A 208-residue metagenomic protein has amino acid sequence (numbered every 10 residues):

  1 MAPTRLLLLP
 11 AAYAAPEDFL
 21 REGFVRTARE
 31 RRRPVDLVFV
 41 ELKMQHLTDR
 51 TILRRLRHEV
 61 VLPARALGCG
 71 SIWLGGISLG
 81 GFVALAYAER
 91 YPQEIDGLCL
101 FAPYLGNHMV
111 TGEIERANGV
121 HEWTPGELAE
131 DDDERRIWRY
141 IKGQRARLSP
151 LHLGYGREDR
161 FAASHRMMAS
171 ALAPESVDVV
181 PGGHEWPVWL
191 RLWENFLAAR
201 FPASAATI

Functional and structural regions predicted by a protein language model:
M1-R32: Short, surface-exposed "cap/lid" segments of acyl-processing enzymes
L9-A12, F19, Q45-R50, E158-I208: C-terminal catalytic histidine-bearing segment of alpha/beta-hydrolase fold enzymes
A28-H46: Conserved alpha/beta-hydrolase
E41, F101-Y104, G154: Alpha/beta-hydrolase-fold catalytic nucleophile elbow
L47-A66: Alpha/beta-hydrolase active-site loop
G75-G80, A84: Gly/Ala-rich beta-loop-alpha elbow adjacent to hydrolase catalytic centers
A86-E130, V179, W189-L190: Hydrolase active-site cap/lid region
V120-A173: The feature captures the conserved acid-bearing segment of alpha/beta-hydrolase catalytic domains
